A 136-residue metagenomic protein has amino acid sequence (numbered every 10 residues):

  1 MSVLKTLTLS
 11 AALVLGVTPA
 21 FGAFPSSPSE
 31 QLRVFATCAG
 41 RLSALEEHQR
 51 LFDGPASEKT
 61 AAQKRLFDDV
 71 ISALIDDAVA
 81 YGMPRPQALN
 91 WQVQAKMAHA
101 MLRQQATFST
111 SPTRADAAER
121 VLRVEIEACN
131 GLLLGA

Functional and structural regions predicted by a protein language model:
M1-V3: N-terminal secretory signal peptides that target proteins for export/translocation
T6-T18: Bacterial N-terminal signal peptides
T6-T8, Q31-L32, L122: A broadly tuned, weak detector of single residues within folded domains
L15, S43-A44, L134: Charged, amphipathic alpha-helical interaction segments
T18-F24: Sec/Tat signal peptide C-region and signal peptidase I cleavage site
P25, D53, P112-A115: Active-site oxyanion-binding pockets that recognize sulfate/phosphate
S27-Y81: Short N-proximal segments of mature Sec-exported proteins
R65-A136: Compact alpha-helical subdomains of small soluble proteins
